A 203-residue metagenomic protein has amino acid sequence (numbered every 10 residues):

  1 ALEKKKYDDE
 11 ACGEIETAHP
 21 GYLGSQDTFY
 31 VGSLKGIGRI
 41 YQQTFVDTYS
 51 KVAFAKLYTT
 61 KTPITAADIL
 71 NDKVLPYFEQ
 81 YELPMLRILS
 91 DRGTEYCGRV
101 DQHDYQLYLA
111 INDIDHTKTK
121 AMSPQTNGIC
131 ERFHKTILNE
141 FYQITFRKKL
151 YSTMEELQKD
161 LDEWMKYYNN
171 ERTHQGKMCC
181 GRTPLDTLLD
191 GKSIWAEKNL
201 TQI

Functional and structural regions predicted by a protein language model:
A1-V46, V52, D68, T201-I203: Mobile-element integrase/transposase regions, centering on the N-terminal DNA-binding/Zn-coordinating module
L2-E16, P20-G21, A110-I114, T136-I203: C-terminal domain-tail junction helix/linker
T28, T48, T60, R92 (+1 more regions): Residues immediately flanking
K51, I88-S90: Buried hydrophobic side chains on well-structured beta-strands
V52-K56, T117-T119, Q143: Short small-residue beta-strand/loop micro-motif enriched in glycine and branched aliphatics
K56-E82: Active-site beta-loop-alpha junctions of metal-dependent nucleic acid enzymes, especially the RNase H-like/DDE
S90-R92, Y96, Q102-L109, H116-E140 (+2 more regions): RNase H-like two-metal-ion nuclease catalytic core shared by retroviral integrases and related mobile-element nucleases
